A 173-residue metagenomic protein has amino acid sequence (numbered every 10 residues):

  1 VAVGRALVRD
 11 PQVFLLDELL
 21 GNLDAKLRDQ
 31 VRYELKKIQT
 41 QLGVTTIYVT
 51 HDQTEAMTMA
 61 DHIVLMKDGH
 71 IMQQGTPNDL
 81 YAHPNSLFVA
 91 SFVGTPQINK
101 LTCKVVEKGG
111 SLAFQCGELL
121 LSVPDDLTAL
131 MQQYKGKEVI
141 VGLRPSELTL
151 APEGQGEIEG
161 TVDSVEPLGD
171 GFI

Functional and structural regions predicted by a protein language model:
V1-F88: ABC ATPase nucleotide-binding domains
G4, A90, L127-L130: Short, P/G- and charge-enriched loop/turn segments at secondary-structure junctions
L35-K36, L42-V44, V49, F92-G94 (+4 more regions): Short, surface-exposed, polar/charged, turn-prone segments marking secondary-structure boundaries
P77-G109: ABC transporter nucleotide-binding domain
P96-K100, E107-I173: Non-catalytic connector elements of ABC transporters
